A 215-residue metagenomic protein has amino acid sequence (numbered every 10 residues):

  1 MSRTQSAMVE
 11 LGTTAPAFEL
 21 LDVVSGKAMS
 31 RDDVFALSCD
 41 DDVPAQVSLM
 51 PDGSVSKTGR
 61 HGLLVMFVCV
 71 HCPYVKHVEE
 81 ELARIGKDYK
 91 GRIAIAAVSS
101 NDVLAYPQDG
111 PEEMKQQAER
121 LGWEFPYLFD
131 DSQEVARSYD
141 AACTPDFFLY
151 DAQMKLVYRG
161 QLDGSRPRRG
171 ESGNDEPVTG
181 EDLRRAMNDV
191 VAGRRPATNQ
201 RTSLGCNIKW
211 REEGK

Functional and structural regions predicted by a protein language model:
M1-V191, R195-Q200, G214-K215: Chalcogenol-based redox active-site neighborhoods
T202-G214: A short, charged, Gly/Pro-tolerant segment at domain boundaries
